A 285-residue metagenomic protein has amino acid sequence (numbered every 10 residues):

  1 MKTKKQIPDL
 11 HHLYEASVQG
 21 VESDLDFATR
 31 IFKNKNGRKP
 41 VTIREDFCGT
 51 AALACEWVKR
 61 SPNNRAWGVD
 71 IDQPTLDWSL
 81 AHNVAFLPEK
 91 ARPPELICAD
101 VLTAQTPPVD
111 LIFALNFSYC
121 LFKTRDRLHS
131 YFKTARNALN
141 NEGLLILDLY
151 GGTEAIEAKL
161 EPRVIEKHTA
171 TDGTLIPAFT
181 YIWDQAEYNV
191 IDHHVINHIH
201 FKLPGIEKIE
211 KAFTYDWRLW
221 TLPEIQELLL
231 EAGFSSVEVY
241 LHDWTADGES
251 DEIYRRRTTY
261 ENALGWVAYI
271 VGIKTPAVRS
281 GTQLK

Functional and structural regions predicted by a protein language model:
K39-G49: Conserved class I S-adenosyl-L-methionine
T50-N63: Conserved SAM-binding loop of SAM-dependent methyltransferases across substrates and taxa, primarily the Class I
S79-L80: Conserved SAM-binding loop
A85-V101: Conserved SAM-binding strand-loop segment of SAM-dependent methyltransferases
L102-I112: A short acidic, Gly/Pro-enriched loop at the edge of an enzyme's catalytic core that lines a small-molecule cofactor
R127-N141: A short glycine-rich, Lys/Arg-flanked "PGG" loop and its adjoining helix->strand segment in the class I
L147-E227: SAM-dependent methyltransferase
D216-K285: C-terminal lobe and adjacent flexible extensions of AdoMet/dcAdoMet transferase-like proteins
